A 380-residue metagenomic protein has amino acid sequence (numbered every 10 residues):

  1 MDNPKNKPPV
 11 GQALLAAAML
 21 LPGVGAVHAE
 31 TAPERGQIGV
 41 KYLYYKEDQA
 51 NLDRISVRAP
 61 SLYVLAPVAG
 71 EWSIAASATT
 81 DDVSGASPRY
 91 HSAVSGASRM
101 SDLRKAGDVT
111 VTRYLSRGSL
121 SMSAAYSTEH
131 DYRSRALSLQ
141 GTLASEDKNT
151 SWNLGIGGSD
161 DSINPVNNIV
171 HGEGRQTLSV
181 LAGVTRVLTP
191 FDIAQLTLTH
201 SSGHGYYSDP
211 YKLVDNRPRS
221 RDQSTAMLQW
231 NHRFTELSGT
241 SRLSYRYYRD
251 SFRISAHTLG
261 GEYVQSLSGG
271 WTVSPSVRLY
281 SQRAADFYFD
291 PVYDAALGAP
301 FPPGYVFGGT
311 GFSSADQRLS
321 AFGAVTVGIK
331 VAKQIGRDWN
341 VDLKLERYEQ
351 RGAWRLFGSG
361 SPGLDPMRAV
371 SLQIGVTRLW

Functional and structural regions predicted by a protein language model:
M1-E34, W380: Cleavable N-terminal export/targeting peptides
A32, R54-S56, R99-L103, T112-Y114 (+7 more regions): Short sequence motifs at beta-strands and strand-loop junctions characteristic of Gram-negative outer-membrane
I38-V40, A76-A78, M122-A124, W152-I156 (+6 more regions): Membrane-embedded beta-strand positions of outer-membrane beta-barrel proteins
Y44-D48, T80-S84, L115-R117, Y126-H130 (+9 more regions): Transmembrane beta-strands of outer-membrane beta-barrel pores
Q49-I55, S87-S92, Y132-Q140, G155 (+5 more regions): Outer-membrane beta-barrel translocator domains and adjoining extracellular loop/strand segments of Gram-negative
Y63-L65, A75, D108-T110, Q140-T142 (+7 more regions): Outer-membrane beta-barrel architecture
W72-I74, R117-M122, D147-W152, P190-L196 (+4 more regions): Repeated loop/turn-to-beta-strand initiation elements of outer-membrane beta-barrel proteins
V327, P366-W380: Outer-membrane beta-barrel "beta-signal"
